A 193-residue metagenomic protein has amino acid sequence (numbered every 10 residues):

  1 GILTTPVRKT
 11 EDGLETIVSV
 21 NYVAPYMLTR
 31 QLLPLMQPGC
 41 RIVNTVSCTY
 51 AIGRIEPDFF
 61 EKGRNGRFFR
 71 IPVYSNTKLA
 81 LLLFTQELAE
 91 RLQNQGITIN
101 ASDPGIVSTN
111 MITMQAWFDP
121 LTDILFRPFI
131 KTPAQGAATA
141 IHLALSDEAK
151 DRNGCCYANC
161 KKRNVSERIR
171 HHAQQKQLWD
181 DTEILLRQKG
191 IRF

Functional and structural regions predicted by a protein language model:
G1-Q115, Q188-F193: Rossmann-fold NAD(P)H-dependent dehydrogenase/reductase core
K9, S166-I169: Short acidic, glycine/proline-rich loop/turn micro-motifs
R54-I55, R168, A173-F193: Non-catalytic terminal and boundary segments that flank Rossmann-like NAD(P)-dependent oxidoreductase
F59-R67, A116-L125, C160-R163: Short glycine/proline- and charge-enriched loop/turn segments that cap or connect secondary-structure elements
T77, A101, I124-R163, R170-K176: C-terminal helical subdomain
E87, T139-H142, D181: Generic recognition of well-ordered alpha-helical segments
